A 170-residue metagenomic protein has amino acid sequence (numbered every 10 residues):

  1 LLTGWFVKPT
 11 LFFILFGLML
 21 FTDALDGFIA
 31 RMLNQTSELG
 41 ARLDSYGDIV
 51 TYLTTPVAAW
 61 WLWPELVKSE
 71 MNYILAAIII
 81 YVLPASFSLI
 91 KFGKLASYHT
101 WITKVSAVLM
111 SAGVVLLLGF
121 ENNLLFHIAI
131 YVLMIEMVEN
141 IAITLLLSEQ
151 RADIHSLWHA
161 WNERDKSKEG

Functional and structural regions predicted by a protein language model:
L1-A41, T55-P56, E70, L75 (+2 more regions): Membrane-embedded alpha-helical segments that form the functional core of polytopic membrane enzymes, especially those
L1-T3, P56-V57, A85-L89, S111-L116 (+1 more regions): Alpha-helical transmembrane segments of multipass membrane proteins
T3-V7, W61, I90-K91, G119-F120 (+1 more regions): Helix-loop junctions at the membrane-solvent interface of multi-pass transporters, primarily the C-terminal
L15-L18, T22, V50, I80 (+4 more regions): Hydrophobic residues within membrane-embedded alpha-helical segments of Major Facilitator Superfamily
G27-Q35, S86-K94, I141: C-terminal ends of transmembrane helices
A30, Y46-L53, L109-A112: Loop-to-transmembrane-helix entry motif
L39-G93: Helix-adjacent hinge/juxtasegments
V82, L95-G170: C-terminal membrane-associated helical module and adjoining short loops/tails
